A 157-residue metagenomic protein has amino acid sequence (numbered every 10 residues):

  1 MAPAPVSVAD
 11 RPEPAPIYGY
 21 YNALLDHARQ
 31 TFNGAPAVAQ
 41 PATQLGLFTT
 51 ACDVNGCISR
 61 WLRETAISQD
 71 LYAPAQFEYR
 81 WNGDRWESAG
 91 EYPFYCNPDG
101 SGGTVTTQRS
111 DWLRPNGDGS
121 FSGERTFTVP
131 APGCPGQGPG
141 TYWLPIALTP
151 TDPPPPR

Functional and structural regions predicted by a protein language model:
M1-A9: Secretory targeting and sorting signals
D10-Y18, T49-G56, Y79-R85, W112-S122 (+1 more regions): A short, structured loop/turn motif at beta-sheet edges
R11-A37, W61-A66, S88, F121-R125: Tryptophan-anchored aromatic micro-motifs
L25-R29, T50-C52, F94, F127-A131 (+1 more regions): Beta-strand elements of well-folded, non-transmembrane domains
A28-A37, Y95-S101, P130-P139: Flexible, membrane-facing loop/turn or short amphipathic-helix motifs that contact lipid bilayers or gate lipid-binding
V38-Q108: Predominantly extracellular/secreted and cell-surface proteins with exposed, flexible low-complexity segments
T104-P132: Internal, hydrophobic beta-strand segments that form the core of beta-sheet-rich folds
S122-R157: Edge beta-strand at a domain terminus
